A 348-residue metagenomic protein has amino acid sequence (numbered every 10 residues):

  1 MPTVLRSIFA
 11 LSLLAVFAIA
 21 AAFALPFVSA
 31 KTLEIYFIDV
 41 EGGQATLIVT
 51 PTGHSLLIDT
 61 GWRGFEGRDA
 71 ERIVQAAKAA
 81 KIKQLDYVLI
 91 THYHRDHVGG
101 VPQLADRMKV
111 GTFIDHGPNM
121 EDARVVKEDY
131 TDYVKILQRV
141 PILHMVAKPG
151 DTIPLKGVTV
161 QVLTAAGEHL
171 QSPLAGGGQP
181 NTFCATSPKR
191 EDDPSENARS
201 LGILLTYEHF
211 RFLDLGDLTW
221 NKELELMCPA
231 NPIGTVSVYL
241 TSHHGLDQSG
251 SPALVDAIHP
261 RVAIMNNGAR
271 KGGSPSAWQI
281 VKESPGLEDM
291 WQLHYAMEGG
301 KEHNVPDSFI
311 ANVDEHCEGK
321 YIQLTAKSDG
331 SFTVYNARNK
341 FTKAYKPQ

Functional and structural regions predicted by a protein language model:
P2, S7, A22-Q348: Non-globular, low-confidence helical/coil segments that flank catalytic cores
A10-A24: Bacterial N-terminal signal peptides
